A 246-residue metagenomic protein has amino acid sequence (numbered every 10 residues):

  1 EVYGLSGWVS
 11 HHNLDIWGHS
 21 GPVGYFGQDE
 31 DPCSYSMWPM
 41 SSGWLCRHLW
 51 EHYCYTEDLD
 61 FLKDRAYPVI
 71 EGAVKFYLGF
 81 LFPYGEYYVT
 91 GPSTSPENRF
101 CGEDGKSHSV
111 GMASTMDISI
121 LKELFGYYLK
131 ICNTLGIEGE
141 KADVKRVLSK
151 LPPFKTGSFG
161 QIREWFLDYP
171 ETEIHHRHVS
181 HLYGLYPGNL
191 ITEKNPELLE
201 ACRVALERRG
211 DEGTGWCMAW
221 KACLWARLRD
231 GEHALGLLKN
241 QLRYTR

Functional and structural regions predicted by a protein language model:
E1-V2, W8-V9, G27, C33-L59 (+2 more regions): Active-site core of glycosidic bond-cleaving carbohydrate-active enzymes
G7-H19, L81, M112, I162-F166: Generic preference for hydrophobic/aromatic residues in regular secondary structure cores
L14-M37, S93-A113, Y244-R246: Acidic/His metal-coordination segments adjacent to aromatic residues that form catalytic metal sites in metalloenzymes
H48-E51, I70, K75-F80, Y186: Structured mid-domain segments that build the active-site/substrate or prosthetic-cofactor binding neighborhood
G72-I131: Acidic/histidine-rich catalytic neighborhood
